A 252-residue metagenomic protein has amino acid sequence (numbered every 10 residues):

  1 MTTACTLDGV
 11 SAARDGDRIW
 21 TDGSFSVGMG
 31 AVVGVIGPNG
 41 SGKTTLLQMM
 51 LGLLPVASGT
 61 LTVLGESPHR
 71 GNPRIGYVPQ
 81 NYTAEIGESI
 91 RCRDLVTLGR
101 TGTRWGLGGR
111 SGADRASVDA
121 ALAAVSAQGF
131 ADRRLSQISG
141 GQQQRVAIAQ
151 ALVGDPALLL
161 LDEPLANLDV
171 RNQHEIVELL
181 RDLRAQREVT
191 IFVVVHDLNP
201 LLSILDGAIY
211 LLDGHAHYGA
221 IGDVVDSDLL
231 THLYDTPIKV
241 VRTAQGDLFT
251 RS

Functional and structural regions predicted by a protein language model:
L51: Helix-to-loop junction immediately C-terminal to a conserved catalytic motif
G59-P73: Conserved ABC transporter NBD signature motif
G112-F130: Conserved ABC ATPase "signature" region
R134-I138, Q142: Conserved ABC ATPase signature
D155: Conserved catalytic motifs of ABC-family nucleotide-binding domains
L159-E163: Catalytic Walker B motif of ABC-type/P-loop ATPase nucleotide-binding domains
G207-I221: H-loop (His-switch) and adjacent beta-strand-loop-beta switch element of ABC-type ATPase nucleotide-binding domains
